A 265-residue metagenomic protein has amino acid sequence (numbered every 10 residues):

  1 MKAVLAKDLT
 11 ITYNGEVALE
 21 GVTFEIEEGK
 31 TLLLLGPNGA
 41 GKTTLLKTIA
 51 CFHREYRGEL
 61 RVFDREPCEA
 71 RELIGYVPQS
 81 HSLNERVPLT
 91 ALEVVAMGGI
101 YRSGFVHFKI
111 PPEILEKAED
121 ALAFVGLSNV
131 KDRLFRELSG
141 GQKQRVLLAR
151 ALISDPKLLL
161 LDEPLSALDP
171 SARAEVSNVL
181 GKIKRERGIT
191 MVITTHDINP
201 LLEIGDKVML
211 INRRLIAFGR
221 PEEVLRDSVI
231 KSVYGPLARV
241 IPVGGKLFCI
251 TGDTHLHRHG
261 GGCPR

Functional and structural regions predicted by a protein language model:
A50: Helix-to-loop junction immediately C-terminal to a conserved catalytic motif
G58-A70: Conserved ABC transporter NBD signature motif
A96, P111-V130: Conserved ABC ATPase "signature" region
L134-L138, Q142: Conserved ABC ATPase signature
D155: Conserved catalytic motifs of ABC-family nucleotide-binding domains
L159-E163: Catalytic Walker B motif of ABC-type/P-loop ATPase nucleotide-binding domains
R226-D227, V233-R265: ABC ATPase nucleotide-binding domains
